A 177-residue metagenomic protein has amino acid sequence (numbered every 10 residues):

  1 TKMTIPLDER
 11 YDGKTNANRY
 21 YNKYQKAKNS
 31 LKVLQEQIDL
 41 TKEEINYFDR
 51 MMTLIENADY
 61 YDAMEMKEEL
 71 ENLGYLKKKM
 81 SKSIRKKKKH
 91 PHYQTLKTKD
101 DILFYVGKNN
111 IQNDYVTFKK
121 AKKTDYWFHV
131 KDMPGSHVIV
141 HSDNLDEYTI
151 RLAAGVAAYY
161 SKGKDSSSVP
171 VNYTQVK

Functional and structural regions predicted by a protein language model:
T1-K177: Extended, highly charged segments
